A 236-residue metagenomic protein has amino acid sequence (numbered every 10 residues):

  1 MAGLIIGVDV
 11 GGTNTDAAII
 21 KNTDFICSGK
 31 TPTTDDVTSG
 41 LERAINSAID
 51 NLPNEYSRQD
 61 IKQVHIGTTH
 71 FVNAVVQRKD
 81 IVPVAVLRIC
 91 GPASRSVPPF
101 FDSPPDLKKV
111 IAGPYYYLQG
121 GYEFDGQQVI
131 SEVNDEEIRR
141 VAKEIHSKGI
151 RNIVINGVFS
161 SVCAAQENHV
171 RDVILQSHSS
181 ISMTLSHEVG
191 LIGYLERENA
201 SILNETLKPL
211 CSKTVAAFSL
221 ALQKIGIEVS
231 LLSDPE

Functional and structural regions predicted by a protein language model:
M1-E236: N-terminally biased helix-coil "hinge/interface" segments that flank
